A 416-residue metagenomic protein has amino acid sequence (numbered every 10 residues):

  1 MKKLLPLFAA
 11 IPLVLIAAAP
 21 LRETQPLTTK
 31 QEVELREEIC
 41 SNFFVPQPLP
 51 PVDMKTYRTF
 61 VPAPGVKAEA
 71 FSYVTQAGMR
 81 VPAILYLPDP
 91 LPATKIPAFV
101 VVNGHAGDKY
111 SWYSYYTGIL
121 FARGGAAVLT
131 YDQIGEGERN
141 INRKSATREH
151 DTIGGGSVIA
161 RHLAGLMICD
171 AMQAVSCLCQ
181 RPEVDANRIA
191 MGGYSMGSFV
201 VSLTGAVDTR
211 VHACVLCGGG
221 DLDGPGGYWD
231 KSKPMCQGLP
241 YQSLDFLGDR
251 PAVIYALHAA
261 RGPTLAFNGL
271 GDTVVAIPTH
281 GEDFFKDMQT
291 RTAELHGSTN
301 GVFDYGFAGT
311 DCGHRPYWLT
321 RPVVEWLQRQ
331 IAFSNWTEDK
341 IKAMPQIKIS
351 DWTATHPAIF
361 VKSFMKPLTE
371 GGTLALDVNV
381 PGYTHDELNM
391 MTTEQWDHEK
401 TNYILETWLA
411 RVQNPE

Functional and structural regions predicted by a protein language model:
M1-L4: Positively charged n-region of N-terminal signal peptides that target proteins for export
A9-Q25: Bacterial Sec-dependent signal peptides at the C-terminal "C-region" and cleavage site
P20-E69, V74-R80, G281, F285-E416: Alpha/beta-hydrolase-fold serine-hydrolase catalytic core, especially in secreted/extracellular enzymes
T75-A77, V101-A106, G269: Glycine-rich His-Gly loop
T94-K95, V100-C169, G226-Y228: Cap/lid segment of the alpha/beta-hydrolase catalytic domain
K95-A98, G124-A127, A186-R188, T209-A213 (+1 more regions): Loop/turn elements at helix/coil->beta-strand transitions in domains of secreted/extracellular proteins
Q173-G248: Primarily recognizes the serine-hydrolase "nucleophile elbow" in alpha/beta-hydrolase and SGNH/GDSL folds
G224-Q289, A293: The feature captures the conserved acid-bearing segment of alpha/beta-hydrolase catalytic domains
